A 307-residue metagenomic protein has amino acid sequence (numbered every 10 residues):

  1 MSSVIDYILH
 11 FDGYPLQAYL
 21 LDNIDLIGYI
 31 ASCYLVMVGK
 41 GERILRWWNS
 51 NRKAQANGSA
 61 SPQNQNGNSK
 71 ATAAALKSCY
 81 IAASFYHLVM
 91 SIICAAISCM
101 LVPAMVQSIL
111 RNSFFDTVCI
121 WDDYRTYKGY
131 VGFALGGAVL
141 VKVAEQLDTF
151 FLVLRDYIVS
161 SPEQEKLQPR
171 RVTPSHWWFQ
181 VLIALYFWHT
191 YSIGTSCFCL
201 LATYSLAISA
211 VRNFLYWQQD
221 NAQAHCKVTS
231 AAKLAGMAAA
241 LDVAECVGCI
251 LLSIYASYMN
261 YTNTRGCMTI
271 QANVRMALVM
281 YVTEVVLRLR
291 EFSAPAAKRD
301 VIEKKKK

Functional and structural regions predicted by a protein language model:
M1-K128, L289, A294-K298, K307: N-terminal signal-anchor/initial transmembrane insertion module of eukaryotic multi-pass membrane proteins
D12-G13, A73, G129-V131, G137 (+2 more regions): Sparse, context-dependent recognition of short Cys/His-centered cofactor- or disulfide-binding micro-motifs
L16-I24, W48, V106-L110, T126-G132 (+4 more regions): Membrane-lumen (extracellular) interface motif
A31-V38, F85-C99, G136-F150, S175-H189 (+3 more regions): Hydrophobic alpha-helical cores of multi-pass transmembrane domains in eukaryotic membrane proteins
V38-H87, D148-W178, W217-L241, R299-D300: Helix-loop boundary elements of multi-pass alpha-helical membrane proteins
A75, A82, V118-C119, D123 (+6 more regions): Alpha-helical membrane-protein topology signature
M90-A184: A contiguous, well-structured "functional interface" segment within a domain
C197-K307: C-terminal transmembrane module of eukaryotic multi-pass membrane proteins
